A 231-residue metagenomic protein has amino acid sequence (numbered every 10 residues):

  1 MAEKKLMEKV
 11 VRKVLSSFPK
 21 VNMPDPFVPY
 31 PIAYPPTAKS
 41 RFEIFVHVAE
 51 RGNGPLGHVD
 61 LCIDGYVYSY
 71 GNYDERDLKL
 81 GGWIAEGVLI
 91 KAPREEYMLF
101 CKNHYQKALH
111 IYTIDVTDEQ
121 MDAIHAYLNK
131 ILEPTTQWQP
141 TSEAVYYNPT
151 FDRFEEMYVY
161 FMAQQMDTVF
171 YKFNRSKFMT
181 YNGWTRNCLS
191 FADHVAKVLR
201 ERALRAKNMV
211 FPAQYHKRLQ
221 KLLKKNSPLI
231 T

Functional and structural regions predicted by a protein language model:
A2-Y30, A123-T231: Activation targets extended, charge/polar-rich intrinsically disordered C-terminal tails
K5-Q137: Glycine-rich catalytic cores of cysteine/serine-nucleophile enzymes that process amide/ester linkages in cell-envelope
